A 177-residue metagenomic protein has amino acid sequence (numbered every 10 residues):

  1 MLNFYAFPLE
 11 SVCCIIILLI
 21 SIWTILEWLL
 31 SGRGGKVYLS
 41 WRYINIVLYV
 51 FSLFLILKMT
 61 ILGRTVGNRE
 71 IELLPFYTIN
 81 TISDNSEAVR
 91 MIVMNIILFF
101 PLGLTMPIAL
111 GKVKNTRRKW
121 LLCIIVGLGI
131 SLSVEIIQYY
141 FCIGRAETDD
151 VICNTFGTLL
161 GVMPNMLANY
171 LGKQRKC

Functional and structural regions predicted by a protein language model:
M1-I143, T148, L159-C177: Bulky hydrophobic segments
D149-C153: Catalytic metal-binding acidic patch
